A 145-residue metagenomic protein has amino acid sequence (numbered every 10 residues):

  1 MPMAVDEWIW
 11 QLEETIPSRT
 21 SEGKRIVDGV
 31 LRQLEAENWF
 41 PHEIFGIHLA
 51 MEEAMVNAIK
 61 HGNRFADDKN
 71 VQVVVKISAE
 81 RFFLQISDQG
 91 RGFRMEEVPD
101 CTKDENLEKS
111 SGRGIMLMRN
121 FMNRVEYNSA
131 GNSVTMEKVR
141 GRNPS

Functional and structural regions predicted by a protein language model:
M1-E13, I59-S145: Conserved beta-strand-loop-beta-strand hairpin that lines the nucleotide-binding pocket of ATP/GTP-utilizing enzymes
Q11-D28: STAS-typified acidic loop motif
S18, W39-H42, A66, I77: Structural signature of the histidine kinase catalytic ATP-binding subdomain
S18-S21, H42, K109, R113: Short, surface-exposed alpha-helical recognition segments that flank or form part of ligand/macromolecule-binding
G23-K24, I44, H48, D68 (+1 more regions): Short, structured helix-loop boundary elements
R25, G46-L49, R81, N120: Alpha-helical macromolecular-interaction surfaces
D28-E52, L107-E108: Conserved short strand/loop->alpha-helix "switch" segment adjacent to the catalytic nucleotide/phosphoryl-transfer site
E53, N57: Conserved polar catalytic motif of the HATPase_c/GHKL fold
